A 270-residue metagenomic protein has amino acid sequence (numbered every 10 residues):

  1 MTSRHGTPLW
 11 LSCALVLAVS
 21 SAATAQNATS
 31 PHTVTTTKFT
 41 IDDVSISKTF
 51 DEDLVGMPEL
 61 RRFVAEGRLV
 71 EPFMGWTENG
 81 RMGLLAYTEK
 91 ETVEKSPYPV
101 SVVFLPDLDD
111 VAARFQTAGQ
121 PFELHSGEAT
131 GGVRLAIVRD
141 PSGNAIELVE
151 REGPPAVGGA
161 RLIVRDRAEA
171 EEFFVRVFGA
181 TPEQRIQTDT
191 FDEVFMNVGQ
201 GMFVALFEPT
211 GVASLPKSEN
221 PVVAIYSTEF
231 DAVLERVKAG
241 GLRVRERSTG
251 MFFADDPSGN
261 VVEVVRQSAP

Functional and structural regions predicted by a protein language model:
M1-L11: Bacterial N-terminal signal peptides that target proteins for export
W10-S20: Bacterial N-terminal signal peptides
A25-K48, P99-V103, E147-E171, E183 (+2 more regions): N-terminal beta-strand motif that seeds the catalytic metal site of vicinal oxygen chelate
Q26-T29, R62, A113-L162, Q184-T188 (+2 more regions): Vicinal oxygen chelate
T29-P31, K38-R81, R161-F203: Core segments of cupin and vicinal oxygen chelate
T49, L108-R114, F230-R236: Short amphipathic alpha-helices within nucleic acid-binding modules
R68, P97, G132, T190-D192 (+2 more regions): Exposed loop/turn and edge beta-strand positions of beta-sandwich/beta-sheet ligand-binding modules
V70-P106, A112-Q116: Mid-chain, structured segments of secreted extracytoplasmic proteins
